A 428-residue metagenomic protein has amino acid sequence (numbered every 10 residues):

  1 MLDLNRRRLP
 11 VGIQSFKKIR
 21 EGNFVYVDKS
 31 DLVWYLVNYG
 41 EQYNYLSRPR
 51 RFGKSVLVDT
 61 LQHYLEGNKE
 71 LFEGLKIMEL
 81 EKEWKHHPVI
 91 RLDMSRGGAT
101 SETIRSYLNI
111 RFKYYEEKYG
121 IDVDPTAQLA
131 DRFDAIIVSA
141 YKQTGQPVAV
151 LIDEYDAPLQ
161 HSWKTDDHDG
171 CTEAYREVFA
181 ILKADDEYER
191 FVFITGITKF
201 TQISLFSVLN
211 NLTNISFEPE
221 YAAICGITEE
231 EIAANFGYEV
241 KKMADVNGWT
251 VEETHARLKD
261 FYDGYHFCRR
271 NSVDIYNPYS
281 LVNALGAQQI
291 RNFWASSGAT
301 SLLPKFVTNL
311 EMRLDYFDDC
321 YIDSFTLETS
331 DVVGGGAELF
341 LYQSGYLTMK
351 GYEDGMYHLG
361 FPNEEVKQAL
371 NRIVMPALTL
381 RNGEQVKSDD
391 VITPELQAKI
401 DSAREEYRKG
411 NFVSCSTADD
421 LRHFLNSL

Functional and structural regions predicted by a protein language model:
M1-S388, P394, K409: Phosphate-binding site recognition
E384-L428: Small, basic N-terminal interaction modules of short regulatory proteins
